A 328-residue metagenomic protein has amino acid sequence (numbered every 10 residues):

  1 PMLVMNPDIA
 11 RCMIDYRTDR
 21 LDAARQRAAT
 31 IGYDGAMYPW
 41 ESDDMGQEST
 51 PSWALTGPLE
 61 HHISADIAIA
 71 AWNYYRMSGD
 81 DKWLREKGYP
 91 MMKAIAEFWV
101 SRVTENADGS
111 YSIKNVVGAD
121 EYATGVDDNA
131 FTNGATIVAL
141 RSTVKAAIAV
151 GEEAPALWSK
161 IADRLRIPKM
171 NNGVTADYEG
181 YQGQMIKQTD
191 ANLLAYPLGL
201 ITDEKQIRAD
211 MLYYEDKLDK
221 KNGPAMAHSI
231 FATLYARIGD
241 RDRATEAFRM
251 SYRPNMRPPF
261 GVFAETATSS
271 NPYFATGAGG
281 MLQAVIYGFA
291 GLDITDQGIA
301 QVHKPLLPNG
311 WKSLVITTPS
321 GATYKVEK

Functional and structural regions predicted by a protein language model:
P1-A23, S64-I69, N73-M77, E86 (+4 more regions): Active-site core of glycosidic bond-cleaving carbohydrate-active enzymes
L3, G32-A36, D296-K304: Domain-scale activation on soluble regions of proteins
I9, D80-L84, E105, G223 (+1 more regions): Short, surface-exposed helix-loop/turn micro-motifs enriched in polar/charged residues
C12-Y16, A29, L84-K93, Y111-V116 (+2 more regions): Beta-strand segments within the central parallel beta-sheet cores of soluble alpha/beta enzyme folds
D15-G46: Active-site cradle of extracellular carbohydrate-active enzymes
R25-Y33, V103-S110, T202-D203, I294: Proline-centered turn/helix-capping motifs that create local helix->coil transitions or kinks
A36-E86, A94-W158: The feature captures the catalytic groove of carbohydrate-active enzymes
D108, D242-K328: Non-catalytic C-terminal accessory modules of carbohydrate-active enzymes
